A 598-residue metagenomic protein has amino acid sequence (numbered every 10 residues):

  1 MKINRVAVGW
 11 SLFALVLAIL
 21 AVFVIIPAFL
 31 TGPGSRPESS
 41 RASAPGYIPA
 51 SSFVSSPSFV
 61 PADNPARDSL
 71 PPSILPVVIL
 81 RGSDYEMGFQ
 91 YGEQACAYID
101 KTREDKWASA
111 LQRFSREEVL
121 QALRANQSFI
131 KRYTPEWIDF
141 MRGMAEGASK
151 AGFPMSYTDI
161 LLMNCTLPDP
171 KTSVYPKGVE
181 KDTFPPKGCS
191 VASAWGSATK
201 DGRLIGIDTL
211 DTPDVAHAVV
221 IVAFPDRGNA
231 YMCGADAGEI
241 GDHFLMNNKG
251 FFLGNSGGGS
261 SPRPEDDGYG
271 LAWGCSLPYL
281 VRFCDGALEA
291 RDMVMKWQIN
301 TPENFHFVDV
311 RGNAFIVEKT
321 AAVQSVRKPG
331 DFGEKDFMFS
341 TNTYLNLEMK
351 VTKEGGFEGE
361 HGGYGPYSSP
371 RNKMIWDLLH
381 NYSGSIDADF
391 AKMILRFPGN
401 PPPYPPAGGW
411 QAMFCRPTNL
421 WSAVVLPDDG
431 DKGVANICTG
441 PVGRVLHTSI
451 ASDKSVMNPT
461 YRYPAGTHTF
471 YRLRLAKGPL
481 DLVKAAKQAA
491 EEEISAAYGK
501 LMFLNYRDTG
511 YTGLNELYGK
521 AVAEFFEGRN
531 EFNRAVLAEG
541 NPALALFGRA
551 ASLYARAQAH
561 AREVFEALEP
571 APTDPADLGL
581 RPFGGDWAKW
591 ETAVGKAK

Functional and structural regions predicted by a protein language model:
M1-L17: N-terminal Sec-pathway targeting helices
K2, V24-I25, Y47: Generic short N-terminal amphipathic or hydrophobic helices
L15-I19, A597-K598: Disordered regulatory segments flanking catalytic cores
A21-R36: Membrane-interface motif at the C-terminal end of an N-terminal transmembrane signal
G34-R41, P45-G46, S58: Intrinsic, low-complexity polybasic segments
Y47-G188, V281-Q324, D331-K598: C-terminus-biased signal that marks the final domain/tail of proteins
C165-S276, L420-V424, K432-C438, R444: Internal mixed beta-strand/loop scaffold within catalytic domains of large alpha/beta enzymes
